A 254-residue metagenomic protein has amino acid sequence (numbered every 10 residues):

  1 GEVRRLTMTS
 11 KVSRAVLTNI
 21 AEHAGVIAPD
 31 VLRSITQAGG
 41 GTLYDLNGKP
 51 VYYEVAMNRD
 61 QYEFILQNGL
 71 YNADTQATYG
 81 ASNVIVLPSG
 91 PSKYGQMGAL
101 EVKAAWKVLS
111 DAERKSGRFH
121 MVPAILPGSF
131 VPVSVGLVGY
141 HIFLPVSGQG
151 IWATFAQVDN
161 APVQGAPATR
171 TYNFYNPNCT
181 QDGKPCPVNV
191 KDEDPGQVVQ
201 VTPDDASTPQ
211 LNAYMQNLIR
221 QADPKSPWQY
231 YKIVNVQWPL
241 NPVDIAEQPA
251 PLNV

Functional and structural regions predicted by a protein language model:
G1-V254: Conserved small-residue
